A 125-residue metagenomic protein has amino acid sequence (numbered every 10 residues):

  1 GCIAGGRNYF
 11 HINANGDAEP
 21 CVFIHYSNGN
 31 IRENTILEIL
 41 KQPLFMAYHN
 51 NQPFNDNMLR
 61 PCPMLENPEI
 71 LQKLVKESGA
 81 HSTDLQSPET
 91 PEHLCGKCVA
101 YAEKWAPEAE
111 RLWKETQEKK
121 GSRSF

Functional and structural regions predicted by a protein language model:
G1-P20, N67: A C-terminal junction/extension of Radical SAM enzymes
F23-F125: Flexible mid-to-C-terminal extensions adjoining Fe-S/redox cofactors in radical SAM and related proteins
